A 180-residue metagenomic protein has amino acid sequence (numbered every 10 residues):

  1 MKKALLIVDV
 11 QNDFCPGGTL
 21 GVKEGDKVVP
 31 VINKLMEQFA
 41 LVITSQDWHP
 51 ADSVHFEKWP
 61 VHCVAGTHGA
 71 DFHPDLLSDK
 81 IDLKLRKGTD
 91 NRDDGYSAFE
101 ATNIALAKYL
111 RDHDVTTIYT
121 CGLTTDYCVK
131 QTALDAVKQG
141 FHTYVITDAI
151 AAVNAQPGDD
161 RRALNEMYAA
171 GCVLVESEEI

Functional and structural regions predicted by a protein language model:
M1-R92, H142-Y144, V153-I180: Active-site acidic carboxylates
V31-L35, V129-G140: Histidine-anchored nucleotide/phosphate-binding helix
E57-T67, A98-K108, V137-K138: Short, electropositive alpha-helical surface patch
H73-T125: Internal catalytic-core helix/loop-beta-alpha segment that presents or stabilizes conserved functional determinants
G122, T147-I150: Short glycine-centered, acidic/aromatic-flanked micro-motifs in structured strand/loop junctions that mark active-site
Y127-K130, A152-Q156: Short active-site-adjacent structural elements
